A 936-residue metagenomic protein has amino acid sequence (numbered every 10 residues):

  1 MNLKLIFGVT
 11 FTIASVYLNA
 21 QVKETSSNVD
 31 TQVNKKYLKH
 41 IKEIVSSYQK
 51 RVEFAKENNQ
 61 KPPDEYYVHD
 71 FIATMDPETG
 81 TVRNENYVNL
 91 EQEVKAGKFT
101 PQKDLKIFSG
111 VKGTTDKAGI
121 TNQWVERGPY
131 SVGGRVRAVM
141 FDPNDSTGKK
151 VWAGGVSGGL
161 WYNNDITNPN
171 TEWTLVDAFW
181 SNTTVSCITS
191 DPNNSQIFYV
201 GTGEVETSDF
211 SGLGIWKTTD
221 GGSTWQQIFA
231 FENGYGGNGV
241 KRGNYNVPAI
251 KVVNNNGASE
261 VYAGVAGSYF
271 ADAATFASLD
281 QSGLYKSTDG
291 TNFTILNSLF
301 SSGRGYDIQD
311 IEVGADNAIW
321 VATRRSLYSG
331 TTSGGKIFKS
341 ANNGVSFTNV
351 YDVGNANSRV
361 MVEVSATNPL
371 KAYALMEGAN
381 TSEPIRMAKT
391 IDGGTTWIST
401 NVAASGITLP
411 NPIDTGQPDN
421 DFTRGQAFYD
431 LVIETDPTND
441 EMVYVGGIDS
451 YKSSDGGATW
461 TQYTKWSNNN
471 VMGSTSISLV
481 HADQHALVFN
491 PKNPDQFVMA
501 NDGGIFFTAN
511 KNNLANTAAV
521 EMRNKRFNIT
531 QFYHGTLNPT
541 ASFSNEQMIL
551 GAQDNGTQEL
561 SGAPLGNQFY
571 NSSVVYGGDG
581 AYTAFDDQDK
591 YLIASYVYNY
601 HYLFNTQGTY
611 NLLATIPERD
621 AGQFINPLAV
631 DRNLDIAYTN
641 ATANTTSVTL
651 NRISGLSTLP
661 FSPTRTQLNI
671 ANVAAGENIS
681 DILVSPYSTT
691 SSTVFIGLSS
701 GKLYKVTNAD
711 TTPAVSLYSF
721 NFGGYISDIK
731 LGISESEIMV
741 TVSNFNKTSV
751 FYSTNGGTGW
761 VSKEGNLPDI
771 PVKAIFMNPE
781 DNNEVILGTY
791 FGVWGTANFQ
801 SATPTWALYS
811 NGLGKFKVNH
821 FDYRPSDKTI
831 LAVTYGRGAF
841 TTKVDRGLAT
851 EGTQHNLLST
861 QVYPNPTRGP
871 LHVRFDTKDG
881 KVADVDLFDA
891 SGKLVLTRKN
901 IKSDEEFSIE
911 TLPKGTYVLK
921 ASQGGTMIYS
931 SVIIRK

Functional and structural regions predicted by a protein language model:
M1-S26, T850-L858, V918, K936: Bacterial Sec-dependent N-terminal signal peptides
L3, I830-V833, G924-I928: Short glycine/proline-enriched turn or capping motifs at secondary-structure junctions
F7-Y17, N254, S346, I433 (+4 more regions): N-terminal non-cleavable signal-anchor helices
A14, D220, V684, G852-H855 (+2 more regions): Serine/threonine-rich, low-complexity intrinsically disordered segments
V16, S26-V29, T288, A341 (+6 more regions): Compositionally biased regions
Q21-K23, T842, G892: Bacterial Sec-dependent N-terminal signal peptides
V29-R846: Beta-propeller blade termini and top-face loops
Q854-Y863, T867-K936: C-terminal outer-membrane/trafficking sorting elements
